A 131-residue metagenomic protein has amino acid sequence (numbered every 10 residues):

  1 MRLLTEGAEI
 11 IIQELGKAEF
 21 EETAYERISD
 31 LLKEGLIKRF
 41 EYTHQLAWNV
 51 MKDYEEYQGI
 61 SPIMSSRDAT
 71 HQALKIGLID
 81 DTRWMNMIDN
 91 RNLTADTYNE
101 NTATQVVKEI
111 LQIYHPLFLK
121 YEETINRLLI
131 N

Functional and structural regions predicted by a protein language model:
M1-N131: Solvent-exposed interaction patches of small proteins and small membrane subunits
